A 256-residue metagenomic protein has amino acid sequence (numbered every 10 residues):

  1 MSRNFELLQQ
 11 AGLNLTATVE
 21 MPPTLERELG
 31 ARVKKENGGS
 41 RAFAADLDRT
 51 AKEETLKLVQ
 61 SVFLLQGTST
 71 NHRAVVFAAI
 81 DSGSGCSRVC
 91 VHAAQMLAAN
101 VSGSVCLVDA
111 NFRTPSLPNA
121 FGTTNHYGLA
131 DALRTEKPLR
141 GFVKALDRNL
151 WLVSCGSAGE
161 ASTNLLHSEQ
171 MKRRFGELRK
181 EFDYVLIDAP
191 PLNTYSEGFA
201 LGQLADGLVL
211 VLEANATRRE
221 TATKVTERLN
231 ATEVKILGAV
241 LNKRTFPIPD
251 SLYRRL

Functional and structural regions predicted by a protein language model:
M1-L256: P-loop NTP-binding module
